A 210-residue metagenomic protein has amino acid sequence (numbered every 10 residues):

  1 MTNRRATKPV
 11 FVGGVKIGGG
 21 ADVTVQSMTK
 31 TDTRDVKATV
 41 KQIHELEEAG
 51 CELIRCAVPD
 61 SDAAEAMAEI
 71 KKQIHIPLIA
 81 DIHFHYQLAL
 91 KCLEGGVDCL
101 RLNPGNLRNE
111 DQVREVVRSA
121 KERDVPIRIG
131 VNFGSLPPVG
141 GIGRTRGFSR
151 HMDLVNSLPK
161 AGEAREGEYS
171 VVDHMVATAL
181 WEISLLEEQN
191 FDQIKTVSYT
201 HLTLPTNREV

Functional and structural regions predicted by a protein language model:
T2-V15: N-terminal basic/disordered segments at the start of proteins
V12, I17-V23, T33-C56, S61 (+5 more regions): Alpha/beta enzyme core
V25, F84, T206: Short, glycine/acidic-enriched loop or turn micro-motifs at the edges of active sites
A80: Active-site flanking residues adjacent to catalytic metal/cofactor-binding acidic residues
T200-T206: Conserved small/polar residues in nucleotide/adenosyl-binding loops
